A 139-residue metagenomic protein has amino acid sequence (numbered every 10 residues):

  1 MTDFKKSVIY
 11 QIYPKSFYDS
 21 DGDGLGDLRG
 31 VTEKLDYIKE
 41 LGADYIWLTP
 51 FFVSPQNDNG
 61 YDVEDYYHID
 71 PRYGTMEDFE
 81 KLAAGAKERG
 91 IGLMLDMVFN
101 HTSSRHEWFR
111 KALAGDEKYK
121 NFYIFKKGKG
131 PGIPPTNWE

Functional and structural regions predicted by a protein language model:
T2-E139: Acidic/aromatic-lined carbohydrate-recognition and catalytic surfaces of CAZymes acting on diverse glycans
